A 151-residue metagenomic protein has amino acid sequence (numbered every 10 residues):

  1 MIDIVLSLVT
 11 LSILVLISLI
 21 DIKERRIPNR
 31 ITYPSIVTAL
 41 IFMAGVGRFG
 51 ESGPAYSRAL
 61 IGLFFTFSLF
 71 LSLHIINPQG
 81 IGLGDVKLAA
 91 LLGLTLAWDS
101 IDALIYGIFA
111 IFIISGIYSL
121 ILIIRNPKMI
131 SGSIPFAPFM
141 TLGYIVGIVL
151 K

Functional and structural regions predicted by a protein language model:
M1-K151: A membrane-topology feature that recognizes alpha-helical transmembrane segments and their immediate juxtamembrane
